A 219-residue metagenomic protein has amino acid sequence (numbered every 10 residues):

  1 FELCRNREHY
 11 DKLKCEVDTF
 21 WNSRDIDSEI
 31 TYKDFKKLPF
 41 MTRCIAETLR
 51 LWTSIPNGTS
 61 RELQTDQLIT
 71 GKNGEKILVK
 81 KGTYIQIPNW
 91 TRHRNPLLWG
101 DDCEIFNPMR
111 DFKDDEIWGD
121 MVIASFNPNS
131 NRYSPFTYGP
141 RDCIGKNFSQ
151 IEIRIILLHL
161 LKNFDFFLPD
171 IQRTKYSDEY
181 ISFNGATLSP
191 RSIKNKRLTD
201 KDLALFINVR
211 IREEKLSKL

Functional and structural regions predicted by a protein language model:
F1-D18, T48, K80-N89, S134-P135 (+3 more regions): Central I-helix of cytochrome P450 enzymes
C4-Y10, K14, P128, K146-I193: Cytochrome P450 heme-binding "Cys pocket" and the immediately downstream C-terminal segment
W21-D25, M121, I211-L219: Eukaryotic N-terminal targeting leaders
D27-E75, R212-E213: Conserved cytochrome P450 K-helix E-x-x-R motif and the immediately C-terminal K′/meander segment
Y32-K33, E75, K113-I153, Y180-S189 (+1 more regions): Cytochrome P450 heme-thiolate "Cys pocket" and heme-binding signature region
P56, Y84-I85, T91-R92, K113 (+3 more regions): Conserved beta-strand elements of beta-rich interaction domains across eukaryotes, especially beta-propellers
I87-I123: Conserved cytochrome P450 K-helix/beta-meander segment immediately N-terminal to the heme-binding cysteine loop
N195-L219: C-terminal helix/juxtamembrane-tail motif
